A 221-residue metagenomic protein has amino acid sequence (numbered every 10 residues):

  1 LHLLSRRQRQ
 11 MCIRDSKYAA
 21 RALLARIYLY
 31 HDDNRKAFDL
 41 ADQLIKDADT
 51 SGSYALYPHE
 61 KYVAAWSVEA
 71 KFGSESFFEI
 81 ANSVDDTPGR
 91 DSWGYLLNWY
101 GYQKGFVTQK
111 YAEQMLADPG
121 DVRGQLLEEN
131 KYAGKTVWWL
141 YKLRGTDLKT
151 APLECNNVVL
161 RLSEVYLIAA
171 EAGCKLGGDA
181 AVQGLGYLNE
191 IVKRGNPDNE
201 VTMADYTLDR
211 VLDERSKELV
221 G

Functional and structural regions predicted by a protein language model:
L1, R6-Q10, R14-Y95, K104 (+1 more regions): Acidic/polar-rich alpha-helix caps and helix-coil junctions
